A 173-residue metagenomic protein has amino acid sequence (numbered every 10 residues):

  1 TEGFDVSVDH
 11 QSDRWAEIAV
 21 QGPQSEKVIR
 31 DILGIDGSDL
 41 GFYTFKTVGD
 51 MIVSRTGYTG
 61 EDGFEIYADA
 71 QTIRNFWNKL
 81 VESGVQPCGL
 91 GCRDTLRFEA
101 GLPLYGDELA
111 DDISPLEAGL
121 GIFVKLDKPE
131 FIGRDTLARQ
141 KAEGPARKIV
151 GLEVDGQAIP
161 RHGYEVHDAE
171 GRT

Functional and structural regions predicted by a protein language model:
T1-T173: Conserved, structured C-terminal
